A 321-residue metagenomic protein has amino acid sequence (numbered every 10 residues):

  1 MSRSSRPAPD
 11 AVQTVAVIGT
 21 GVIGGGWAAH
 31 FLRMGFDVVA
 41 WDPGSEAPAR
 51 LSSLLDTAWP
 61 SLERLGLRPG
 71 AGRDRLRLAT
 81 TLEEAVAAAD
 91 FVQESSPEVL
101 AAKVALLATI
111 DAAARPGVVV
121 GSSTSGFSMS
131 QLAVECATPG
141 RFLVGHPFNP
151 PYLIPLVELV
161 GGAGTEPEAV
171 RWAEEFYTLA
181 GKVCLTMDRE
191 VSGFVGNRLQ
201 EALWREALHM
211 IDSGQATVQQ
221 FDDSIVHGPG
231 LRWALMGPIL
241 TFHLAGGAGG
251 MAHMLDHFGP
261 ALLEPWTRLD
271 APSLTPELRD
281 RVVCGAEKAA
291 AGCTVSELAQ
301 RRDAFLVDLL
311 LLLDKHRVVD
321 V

Functional and structural regions predicted by a protein language model:
S2-L65: NAD(P)+-binding Rossmann beta1-loop-alpha1 motif at the extreme N-terminus of oxidoreductases
S2-R3, M34, K182, S213 (+1 more regions): NAD(P)-dependent Rossmann-like dehydrogenase/reductase catalytic/cofactor-binding core
G44, E166, A216-Q220: Helix N-cap / loop-to-helix initiation motif
E46, S61-V119: Rossmann-like NAD(P)-binding element
S122-R189, G193, N197: Rossmann-fold dinucleotide-binding core
P151-V160, A180, L185-Q215, D223-L240 (+1 more regions): Active-site-proximal catalytic alpha-helix in oxidoreductases
